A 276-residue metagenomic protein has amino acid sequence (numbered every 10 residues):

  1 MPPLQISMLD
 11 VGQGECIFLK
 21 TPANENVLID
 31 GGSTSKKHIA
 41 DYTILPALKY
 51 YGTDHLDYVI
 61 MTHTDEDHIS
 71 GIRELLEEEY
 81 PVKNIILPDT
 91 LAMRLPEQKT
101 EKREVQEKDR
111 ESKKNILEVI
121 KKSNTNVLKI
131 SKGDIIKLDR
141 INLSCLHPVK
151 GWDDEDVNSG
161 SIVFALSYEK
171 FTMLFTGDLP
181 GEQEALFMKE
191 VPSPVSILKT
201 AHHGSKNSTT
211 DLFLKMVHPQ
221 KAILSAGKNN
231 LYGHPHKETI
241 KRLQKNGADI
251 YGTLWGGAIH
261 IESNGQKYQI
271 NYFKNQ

Functional and structural regions predicted by a protein language model:
M1-Q276: Non-globular, low-confidence helical/coil segments that flank catalytic cores
